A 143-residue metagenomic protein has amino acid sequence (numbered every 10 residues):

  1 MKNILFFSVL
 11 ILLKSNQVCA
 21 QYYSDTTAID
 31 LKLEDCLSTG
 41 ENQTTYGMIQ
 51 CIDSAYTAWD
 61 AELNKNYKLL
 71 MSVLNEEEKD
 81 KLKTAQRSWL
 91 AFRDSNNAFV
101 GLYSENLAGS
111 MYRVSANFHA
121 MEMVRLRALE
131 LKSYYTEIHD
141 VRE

Functional and structural regions predicted by a protein language model:
I4-K14: Sec-dependent N-terminal signal peptides
C19-E143: N-terminal alpha-helical modules
